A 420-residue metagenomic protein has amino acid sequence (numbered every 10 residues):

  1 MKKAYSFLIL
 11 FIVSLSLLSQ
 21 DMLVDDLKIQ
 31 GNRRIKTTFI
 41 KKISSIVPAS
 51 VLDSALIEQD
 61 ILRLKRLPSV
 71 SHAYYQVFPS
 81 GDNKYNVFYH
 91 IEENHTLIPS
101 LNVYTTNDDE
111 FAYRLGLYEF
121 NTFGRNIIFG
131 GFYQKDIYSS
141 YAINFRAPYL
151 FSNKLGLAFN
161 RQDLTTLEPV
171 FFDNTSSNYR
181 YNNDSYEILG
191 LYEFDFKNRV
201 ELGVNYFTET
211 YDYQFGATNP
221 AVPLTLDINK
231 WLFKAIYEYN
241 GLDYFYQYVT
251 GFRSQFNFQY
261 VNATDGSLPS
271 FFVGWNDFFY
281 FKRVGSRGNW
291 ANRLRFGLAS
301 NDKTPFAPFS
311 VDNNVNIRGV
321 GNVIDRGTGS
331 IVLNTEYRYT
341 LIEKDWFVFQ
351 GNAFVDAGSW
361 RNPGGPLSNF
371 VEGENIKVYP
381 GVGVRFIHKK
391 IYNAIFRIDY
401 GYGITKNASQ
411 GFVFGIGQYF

Functional and structural regions predicted by a protein language model:
K2-L10: Sec-dependent signal peptide recognition, specifically the positively charged N-region followed immediately by
L17-S19: Boundary at the C-terminal end of the N-terminal hydrophobic targeting segment
D21-F159, E201, L226-V249, E343 (+3 more regions): Outer-membrane beta-barrel initiation region
E92-Y244, V311-V315, V323-G327, I331 (+1 more regions): Gram-negative/organellar outer-membrane beta-barrel architecture
K234-V355, F370: C-terminal outer-membrane beta-barrel translocator/porin domains of Gram-negative envelope proteins and their
K303, I342-Q350, R361-G365, I391-F396 (+1 more regions): Extended hydrophobic-aromatic, low-complexity segments
T335, D356, V384, I398 (+1 more regions): Hydrophobic, well-ordered secondary-structure elements that form the walls of internal hydrophobic environments
